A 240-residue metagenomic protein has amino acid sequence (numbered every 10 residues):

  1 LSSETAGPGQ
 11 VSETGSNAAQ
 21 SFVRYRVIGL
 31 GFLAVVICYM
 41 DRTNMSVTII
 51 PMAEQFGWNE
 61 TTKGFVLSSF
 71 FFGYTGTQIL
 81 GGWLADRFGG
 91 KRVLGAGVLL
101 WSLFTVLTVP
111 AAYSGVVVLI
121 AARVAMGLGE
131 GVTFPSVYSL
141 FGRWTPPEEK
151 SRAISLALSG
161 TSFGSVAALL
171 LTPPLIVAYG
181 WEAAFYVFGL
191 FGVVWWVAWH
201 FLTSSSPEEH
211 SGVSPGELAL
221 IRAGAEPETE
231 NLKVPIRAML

Functional and structural regions predicted by a protein language model:
R26-E60: Extracytoplasmic
P51, G82-W83, R87, P174: Membrane-interface helix termini in secondary transporters
S68-W83: Central cavity-lining transmembrane alpha-helices of secondary-active solute carriers, predominantly the Major
L99-Y113: C-terminal ends and interior cores of transmembrane alpha-helices in multi-pass membrane transporters/permeases
F104, V117-A125: Paired small-residue
A122-T161: Cytoplasmic helix-loop-helix junction between adjacent transmembrane helices in 12-TM secondary transporters
A157, T161-H210: Helix-loop-helix hairpin linking two adjacent transmembrane segments in secondary transporters
